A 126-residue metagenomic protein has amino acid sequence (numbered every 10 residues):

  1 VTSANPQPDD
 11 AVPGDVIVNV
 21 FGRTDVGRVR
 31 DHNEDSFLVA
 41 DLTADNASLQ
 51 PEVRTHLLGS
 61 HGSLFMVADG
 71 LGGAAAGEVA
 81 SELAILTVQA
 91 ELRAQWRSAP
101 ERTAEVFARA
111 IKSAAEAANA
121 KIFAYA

Functional and structural regions predicted by a protein language model:
V1-A126: PP2C/PPM-type serine/threonine phosphatase catalytic domain
